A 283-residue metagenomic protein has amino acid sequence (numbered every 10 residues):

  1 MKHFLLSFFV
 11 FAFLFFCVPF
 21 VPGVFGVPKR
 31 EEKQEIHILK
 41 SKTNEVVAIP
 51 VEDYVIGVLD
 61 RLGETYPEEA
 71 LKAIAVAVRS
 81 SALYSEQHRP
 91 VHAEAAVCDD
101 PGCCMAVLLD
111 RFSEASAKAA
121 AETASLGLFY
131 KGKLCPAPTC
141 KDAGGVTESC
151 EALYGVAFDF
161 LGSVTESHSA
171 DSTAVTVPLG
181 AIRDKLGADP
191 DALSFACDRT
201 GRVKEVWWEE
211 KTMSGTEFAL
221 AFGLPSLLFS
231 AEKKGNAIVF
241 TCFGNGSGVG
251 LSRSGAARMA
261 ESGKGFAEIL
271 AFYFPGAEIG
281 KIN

Functional and structural regions predicted by a protein language model:
M1-N283: Conserved, single-site charged/polar hotspot
